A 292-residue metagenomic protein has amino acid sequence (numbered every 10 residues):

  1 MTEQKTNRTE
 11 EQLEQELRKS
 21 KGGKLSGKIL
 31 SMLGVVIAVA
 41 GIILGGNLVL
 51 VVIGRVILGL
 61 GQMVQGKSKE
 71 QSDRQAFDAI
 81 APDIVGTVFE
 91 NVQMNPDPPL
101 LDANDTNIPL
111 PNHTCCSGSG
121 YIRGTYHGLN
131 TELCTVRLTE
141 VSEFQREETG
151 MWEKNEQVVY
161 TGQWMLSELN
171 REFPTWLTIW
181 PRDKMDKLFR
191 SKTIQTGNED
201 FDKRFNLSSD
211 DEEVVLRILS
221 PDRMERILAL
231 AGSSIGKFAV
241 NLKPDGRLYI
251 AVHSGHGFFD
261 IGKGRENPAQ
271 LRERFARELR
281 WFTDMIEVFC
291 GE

Functional and structural regions predicted by a protein language model:
M1-K24: Cytosolic juxtamembrane N-terminal segments of multi-pass membrane proteins
T2-T9, D73-F89: Juxtamembrane membrane-interface segments of multi-pass membrane proteins
K19-I29, P111-H113: Loop-to-transmembrane boundary segments
K24-G45: Canonical alpha-helical transmembrane segments of integral membrane proteins
I42-V56: Hydrophobic alpha-helical transmembrane segments
V56-D83: Transmembrane-cytosolic junction motif
P82, G86-N91, P96-E140, F144 (+1 more regions): Charged, low-complexity intrinsically disordered regions
